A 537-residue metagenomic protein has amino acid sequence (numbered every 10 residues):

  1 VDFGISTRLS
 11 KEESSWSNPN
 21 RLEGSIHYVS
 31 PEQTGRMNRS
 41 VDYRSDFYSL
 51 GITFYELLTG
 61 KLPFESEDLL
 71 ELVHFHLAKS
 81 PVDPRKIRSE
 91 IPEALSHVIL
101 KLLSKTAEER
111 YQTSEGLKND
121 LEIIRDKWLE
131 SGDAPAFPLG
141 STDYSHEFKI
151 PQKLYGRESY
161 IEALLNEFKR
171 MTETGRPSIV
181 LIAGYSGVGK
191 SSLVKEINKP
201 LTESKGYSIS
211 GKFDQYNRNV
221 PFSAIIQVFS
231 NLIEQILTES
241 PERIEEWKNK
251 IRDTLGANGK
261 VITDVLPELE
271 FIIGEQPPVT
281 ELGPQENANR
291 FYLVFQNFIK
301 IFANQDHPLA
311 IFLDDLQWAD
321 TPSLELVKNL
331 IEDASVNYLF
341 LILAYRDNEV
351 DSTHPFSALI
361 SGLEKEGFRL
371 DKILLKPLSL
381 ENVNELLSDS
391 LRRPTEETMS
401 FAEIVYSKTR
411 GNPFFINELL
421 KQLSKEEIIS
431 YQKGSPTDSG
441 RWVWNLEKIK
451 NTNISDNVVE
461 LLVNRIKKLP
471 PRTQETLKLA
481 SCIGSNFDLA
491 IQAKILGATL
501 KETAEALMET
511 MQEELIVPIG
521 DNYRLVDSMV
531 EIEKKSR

Functional and structural regions predicted by a protein language model:
V1, S25-E130, A183, R410: C-terminal lobe helix-coil module of Hanks-type protein kinase domains
E12-E23: Regulatory activation segment
E130-N166, F271-E281, V443, E447 (+1 more regions): Conserved adenine-nucleotide phosphate-binding loops and their immediately adjacent elements
S141-K149, L181-V188, L193-K199, Q227 (+3 more regions): Short secondary-structure boundary elements
V188-N219, S223: P-loop NTPase Walker A phosphate-binding motif
S223-A310, A358-E364, F368-R369, L378-S388 (+4 more regions): Conserved Walker-type P-loop NTP-binding/catalytic site
I331-G362, K372: Sensor-1/coupling segment of RecA-like P-loop NTPase cores
